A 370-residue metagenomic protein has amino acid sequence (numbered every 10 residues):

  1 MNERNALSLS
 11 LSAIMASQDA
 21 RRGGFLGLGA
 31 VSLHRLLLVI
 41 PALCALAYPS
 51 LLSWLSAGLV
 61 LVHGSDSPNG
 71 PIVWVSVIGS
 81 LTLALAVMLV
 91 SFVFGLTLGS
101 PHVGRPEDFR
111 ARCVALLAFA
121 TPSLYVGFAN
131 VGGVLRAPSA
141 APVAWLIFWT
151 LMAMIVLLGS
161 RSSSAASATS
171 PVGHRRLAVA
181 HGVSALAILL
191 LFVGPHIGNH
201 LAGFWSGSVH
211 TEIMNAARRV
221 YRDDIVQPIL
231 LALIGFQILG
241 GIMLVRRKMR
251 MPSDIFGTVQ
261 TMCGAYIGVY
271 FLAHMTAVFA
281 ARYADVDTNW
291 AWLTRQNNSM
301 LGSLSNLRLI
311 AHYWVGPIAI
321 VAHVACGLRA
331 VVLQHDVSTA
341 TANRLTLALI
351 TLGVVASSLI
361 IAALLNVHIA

Functional and structural regions predicted by a protein language model:
N2-A370: Membrane-embedded alpha-helical bundles that constitute the cytochrome b-like, heme-associated redox core of multi-pass
